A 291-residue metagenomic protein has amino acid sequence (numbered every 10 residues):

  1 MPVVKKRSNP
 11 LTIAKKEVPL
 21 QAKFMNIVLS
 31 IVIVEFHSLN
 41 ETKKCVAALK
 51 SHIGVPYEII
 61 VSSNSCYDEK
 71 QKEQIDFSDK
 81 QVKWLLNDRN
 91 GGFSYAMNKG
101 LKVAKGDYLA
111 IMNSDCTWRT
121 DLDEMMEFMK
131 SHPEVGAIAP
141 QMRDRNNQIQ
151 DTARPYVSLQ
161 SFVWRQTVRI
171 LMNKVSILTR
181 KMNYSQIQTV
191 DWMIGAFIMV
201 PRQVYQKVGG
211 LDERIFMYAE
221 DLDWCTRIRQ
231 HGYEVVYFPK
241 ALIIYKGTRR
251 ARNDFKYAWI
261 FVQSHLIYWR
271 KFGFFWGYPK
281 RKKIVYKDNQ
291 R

Functional and structural regions predicted by a protein language model:
L39, S63-K72, R89: A conserved acidic beta->alpha catalytic loop
A47-P56: Short, acidic, metal-binding catalytic loop of nucleotide-sugar glycosyltransferases
N87-A104: Glycine-rich, basic loop-to-helix element that forms the pyrophosphate-binding segment of sugar-nucleotide handling
L109: Short aromatic/hydrophobic "clamp" motif used to bind/position activated sugar donors
T117-T152: Conserved donor NDP-sugar-binding/catalytic core segment of glycosyltransferases
V157-V190: Short, flexible, basic/aromatic active-site loop/helix in glycosyltransferases
D191-G210, R214-L242: A short, conserved alpha-helix in the catalytic core of glycosyltransferases
T226, Q230-R291: Active-site-adjacent helix/loop segment of glycosyltransferases that harbors family-specific signature motifs
